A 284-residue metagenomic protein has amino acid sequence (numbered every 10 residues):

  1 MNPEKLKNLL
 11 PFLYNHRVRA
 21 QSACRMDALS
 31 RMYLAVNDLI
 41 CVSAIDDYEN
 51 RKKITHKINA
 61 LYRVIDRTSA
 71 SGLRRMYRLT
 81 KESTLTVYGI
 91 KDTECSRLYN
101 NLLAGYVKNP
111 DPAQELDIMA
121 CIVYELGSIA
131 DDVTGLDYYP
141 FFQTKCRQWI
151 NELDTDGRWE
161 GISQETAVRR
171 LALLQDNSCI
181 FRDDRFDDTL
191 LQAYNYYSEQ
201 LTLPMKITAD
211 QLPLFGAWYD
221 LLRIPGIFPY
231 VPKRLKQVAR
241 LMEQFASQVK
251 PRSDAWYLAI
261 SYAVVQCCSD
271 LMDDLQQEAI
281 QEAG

Functional and structural regions predicted by a protein language model:
M1-H16, A23, R31-A35, S83 (+8 more regions): Terminal, non-catalytic domain-edge segments
L10-A28, C41, D47-D66: Internal amphipathic alpha-helical repeat/solenoid segments
H16-Q21, L61-D66, G105-D111, L153-E160 (+2 more regions): Helix-loop junctions that connect tandem helical modules in alpha-solenoid scaffolds
Q21-M26, S43-Y48, D111-P112, D132-L136 (+5 more regions): Charged, low-complexity interaction regions
E49-H56, G89-R97, L136-T144, D184-Q192 (+1 more regions): Short sequence/structural elements of tandem HEAT/ARM alpha-solenoid repeats
R75-A104: A generic tandem-repeat structural signature
